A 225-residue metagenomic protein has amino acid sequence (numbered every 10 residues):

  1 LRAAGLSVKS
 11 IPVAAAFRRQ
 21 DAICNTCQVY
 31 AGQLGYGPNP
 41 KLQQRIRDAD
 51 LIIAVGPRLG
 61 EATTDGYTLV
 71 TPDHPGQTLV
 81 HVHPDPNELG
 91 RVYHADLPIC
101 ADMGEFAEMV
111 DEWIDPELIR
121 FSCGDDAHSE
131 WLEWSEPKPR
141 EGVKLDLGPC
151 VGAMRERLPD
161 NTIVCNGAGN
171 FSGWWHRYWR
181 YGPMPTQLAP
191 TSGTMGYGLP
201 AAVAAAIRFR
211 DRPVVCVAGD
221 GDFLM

Functional and structural regions predicted by a protein language model:
L1, H128-D211: Active-site diphosphate/adenylate-binding microenvironment
L1-R2, T64-T68, V92-H94, D111 (+1 more regions): Short amphipathic alpha-helical segments
L1-V80, G182-R212: Glycine-rich, anion-gripping cofactor-binding loops and their flanking helix/strand elements in enzyme active sites
R19-C24, G60-E61, P86-G90, D96 (+4 more regions): Short gly/pro/ser/thr-enriched loop/turn and capping motifs at secondary-structure boundaries
A54-R58, H83, C165-G167, V217-A218: Short beta-strand segments
E61, V143-P149, D222-M225: Active-site glycine- and acidic-residue-rich loops that bind and position anionic ligands or nucleotide-like cofactors
G76-A168: Phosphate/pyrophosphate-binding active-site segments
R212-M225: DG-centered beta-turn motif at the end of beta-strands
